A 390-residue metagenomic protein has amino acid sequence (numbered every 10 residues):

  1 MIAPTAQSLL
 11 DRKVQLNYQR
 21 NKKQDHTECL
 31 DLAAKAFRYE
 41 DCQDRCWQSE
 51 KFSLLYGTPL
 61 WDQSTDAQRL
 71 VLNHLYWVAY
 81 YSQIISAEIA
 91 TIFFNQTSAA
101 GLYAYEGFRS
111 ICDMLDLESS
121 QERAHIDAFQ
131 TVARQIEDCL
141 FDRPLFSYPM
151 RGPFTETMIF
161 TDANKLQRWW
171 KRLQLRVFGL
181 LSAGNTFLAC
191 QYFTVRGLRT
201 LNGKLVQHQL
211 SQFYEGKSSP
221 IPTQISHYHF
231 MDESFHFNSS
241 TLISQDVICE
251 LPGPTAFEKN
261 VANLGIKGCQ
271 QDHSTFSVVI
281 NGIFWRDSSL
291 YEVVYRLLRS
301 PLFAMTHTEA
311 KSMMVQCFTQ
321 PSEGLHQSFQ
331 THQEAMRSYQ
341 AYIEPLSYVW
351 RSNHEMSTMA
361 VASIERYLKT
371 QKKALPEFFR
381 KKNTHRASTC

Functional and structural regions predicted by a protein language model:
M1-C390: Non-heme di-metal
